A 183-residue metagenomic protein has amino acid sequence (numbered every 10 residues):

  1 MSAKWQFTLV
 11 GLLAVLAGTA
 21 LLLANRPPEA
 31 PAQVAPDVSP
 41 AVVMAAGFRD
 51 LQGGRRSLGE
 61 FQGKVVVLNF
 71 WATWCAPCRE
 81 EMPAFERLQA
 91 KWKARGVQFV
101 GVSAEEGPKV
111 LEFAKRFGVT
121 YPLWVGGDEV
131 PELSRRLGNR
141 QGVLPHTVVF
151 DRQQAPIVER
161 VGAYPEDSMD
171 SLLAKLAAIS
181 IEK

Functional and structural regions predicted by a protein language model:
M1-A45, K183: N-terminal targeting signals for export/organelle localization
V38-P40, A45-V66, Q89: A short beta-strand-turn-helix
F61-K64, A94, T120: Active-site acidic short loop of glycosyltransferases
N69-W74, A104: Aromatic-flanked redox-active Cys/Sec active sites in thiol-based oxidoreductases, especially the WC-centered
T73-E80, V143-H146: C-type cytochrome heme c attachment motif
R79-G118, D128-R135: Structural microenvironment flanking redox-active thiols in thiol-disulfide oxidoreductases
K115-V119, G126-K175: Thiol/disulfide oxidoreductase modules built on the thioredoxin-like
